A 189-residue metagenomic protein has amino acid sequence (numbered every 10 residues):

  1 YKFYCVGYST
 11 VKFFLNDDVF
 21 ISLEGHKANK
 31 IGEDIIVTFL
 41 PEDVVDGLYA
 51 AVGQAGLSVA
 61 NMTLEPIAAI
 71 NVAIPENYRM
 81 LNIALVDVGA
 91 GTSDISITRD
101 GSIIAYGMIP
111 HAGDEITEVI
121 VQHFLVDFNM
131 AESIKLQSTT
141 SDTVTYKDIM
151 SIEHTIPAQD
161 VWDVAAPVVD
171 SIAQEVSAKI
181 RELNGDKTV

Functional and structural regions predicted by a protein language model:
Y1-I83, T140-K147, I152-A165, L183-T188: Nucleotide/phosphate-binding catalytic cleft detector across ATP-hydrolyzing and phosphate-transferring enzymes
I35-V37, M62, I95, A131 (+1 more regions): Generic structural hydrophobic/aromatic packing signal, biased to beta-strands
P41-L64, D100-L136: Glycine-rich phosphate-binding loop plus the immediately following alpha-helix
E76-Y106, I120: Gly/Thr-rich phosphate-binding beta-strand-loop-beta motif of the actin/hexokinase/Hsp70
S93-S96, A105-G107, I116-Q159, D163: Short histidine
V168-S177: A general structural motif
I180: Non-catalytic carbohydrate-binding regions of carbohydrate-active enzymes
